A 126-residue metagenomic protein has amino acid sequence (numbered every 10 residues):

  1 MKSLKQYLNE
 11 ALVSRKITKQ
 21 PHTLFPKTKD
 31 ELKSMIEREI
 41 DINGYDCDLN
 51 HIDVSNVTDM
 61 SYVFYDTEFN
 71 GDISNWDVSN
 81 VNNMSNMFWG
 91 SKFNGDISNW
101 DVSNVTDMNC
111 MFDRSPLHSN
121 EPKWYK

Functional and structural regions predicted by a protein language model:
K2-K126: Negatively charged
